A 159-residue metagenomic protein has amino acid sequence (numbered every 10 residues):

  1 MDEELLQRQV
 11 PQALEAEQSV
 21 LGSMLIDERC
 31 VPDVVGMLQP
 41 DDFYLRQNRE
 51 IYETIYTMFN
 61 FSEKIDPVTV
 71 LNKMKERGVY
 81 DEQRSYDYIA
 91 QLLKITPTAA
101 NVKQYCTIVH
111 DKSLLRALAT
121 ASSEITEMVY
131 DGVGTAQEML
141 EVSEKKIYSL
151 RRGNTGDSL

Functional and structural regions predicted by a protein language model:
M1-K112: Noncatalytic partner-interaction/assembly domains of nucleic-acid and motor enzyme complexes, especially the accessory
K75, Q83-G156: Extended, charged alpha-helical coiled-coil/arm scaffolds that mediate oligomerization and mechanical coupling in large
